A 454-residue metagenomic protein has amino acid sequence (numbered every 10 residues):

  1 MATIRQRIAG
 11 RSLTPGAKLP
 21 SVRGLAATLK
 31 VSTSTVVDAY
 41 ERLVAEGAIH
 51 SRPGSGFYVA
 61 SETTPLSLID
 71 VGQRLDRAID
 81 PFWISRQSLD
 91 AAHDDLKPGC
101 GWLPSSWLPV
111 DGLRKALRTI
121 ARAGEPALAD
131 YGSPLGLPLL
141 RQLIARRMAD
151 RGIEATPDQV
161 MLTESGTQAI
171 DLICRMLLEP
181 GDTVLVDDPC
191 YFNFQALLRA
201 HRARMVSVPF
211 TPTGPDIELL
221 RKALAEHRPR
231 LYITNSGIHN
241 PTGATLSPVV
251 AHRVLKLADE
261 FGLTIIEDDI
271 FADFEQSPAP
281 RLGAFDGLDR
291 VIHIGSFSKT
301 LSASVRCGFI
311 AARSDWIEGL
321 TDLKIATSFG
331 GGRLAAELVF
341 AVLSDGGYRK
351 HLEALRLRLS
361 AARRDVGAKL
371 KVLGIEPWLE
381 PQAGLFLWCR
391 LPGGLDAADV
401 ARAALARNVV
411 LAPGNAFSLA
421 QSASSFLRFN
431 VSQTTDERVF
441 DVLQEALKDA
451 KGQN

Functional and structural regions predicted by a protein language model:
M1-T119, T321, I325-G331, E353 (+7 more regions): N-terminal basic, amphipathic alpha-helical segments
A26, V31, A312, W388-G394 (+1 more regions): Conserved PLP-binding active-site segment of the aspartate aminotransferase-like
L113, G287-L357: Conserved core segment of the aminotransferase class I/II
R122-F261, D273-L288, I292, G452-Q453: Conserved core of the PLP fold type I
V186, S207, I265-E267, L411-P413: Hydrophobic residues in well-ordered beta-strands that form the structural core
L357-G367, P377-R390: Conserved glycine-rich beta-strand-loop-beta hairpin in the small C-terminal domain of fold type I
